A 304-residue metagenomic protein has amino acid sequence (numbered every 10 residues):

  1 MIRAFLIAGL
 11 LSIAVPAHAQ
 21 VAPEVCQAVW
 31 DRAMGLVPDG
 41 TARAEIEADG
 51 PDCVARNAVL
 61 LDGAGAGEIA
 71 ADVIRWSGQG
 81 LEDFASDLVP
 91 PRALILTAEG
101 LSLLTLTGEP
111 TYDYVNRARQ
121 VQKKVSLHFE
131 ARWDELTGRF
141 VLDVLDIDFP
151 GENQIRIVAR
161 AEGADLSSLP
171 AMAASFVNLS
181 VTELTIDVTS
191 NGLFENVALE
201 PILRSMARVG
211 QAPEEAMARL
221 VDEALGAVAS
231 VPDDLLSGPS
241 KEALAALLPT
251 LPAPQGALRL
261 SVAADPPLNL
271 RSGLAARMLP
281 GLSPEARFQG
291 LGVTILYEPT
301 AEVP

Functional and structural regions predicted by a protein language model:
M1-A8: Sec-dependent signal peptide recognition, specifically the positively charged N-region followed immediately by
A14-P16: N-terminal signal peptide c-region/cleavage motif recognized by signal peptidases
H18-P304: Glycine-rich, small/hydroxylated-residue low-complexity segments
